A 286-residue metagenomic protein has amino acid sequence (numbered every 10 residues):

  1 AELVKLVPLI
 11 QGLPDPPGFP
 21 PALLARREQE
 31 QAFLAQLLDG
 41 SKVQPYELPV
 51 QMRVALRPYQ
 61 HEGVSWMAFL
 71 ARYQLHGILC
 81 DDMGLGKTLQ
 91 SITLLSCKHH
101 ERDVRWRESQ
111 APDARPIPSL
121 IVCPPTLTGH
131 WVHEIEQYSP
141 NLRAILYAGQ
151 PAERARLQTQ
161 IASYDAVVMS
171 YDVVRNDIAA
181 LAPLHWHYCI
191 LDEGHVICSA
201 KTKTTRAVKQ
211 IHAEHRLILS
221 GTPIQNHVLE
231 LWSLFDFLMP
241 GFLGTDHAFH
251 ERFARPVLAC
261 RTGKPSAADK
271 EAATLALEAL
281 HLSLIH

Functional and structural regions predicted by a protein language model:
A1-A35: Accessory nucleic-acid engagement/destabilization modules that flank
L23-P265, D269, A273-I285: ASCE P-loop NTPase motor core, strongest for the SF2 helicase catalytic module
